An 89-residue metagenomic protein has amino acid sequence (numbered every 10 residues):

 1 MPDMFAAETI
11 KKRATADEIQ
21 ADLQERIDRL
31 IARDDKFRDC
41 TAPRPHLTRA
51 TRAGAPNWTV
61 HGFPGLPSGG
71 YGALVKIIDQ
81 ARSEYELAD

Functional and structural regions predicted by a protein language model:
M1-E8: N-terminal, Lys/Arg- and Ser/Thr-rich interaction peptides
T9-T41: N-terminal acidic leader/helix
D34-A50, A88-D89: Short glycine-rich, low-complexity/disordered patches
R49-D89: Detector for the mature cores of small, proteolytically processed and post-translationally modified peptide effectors
